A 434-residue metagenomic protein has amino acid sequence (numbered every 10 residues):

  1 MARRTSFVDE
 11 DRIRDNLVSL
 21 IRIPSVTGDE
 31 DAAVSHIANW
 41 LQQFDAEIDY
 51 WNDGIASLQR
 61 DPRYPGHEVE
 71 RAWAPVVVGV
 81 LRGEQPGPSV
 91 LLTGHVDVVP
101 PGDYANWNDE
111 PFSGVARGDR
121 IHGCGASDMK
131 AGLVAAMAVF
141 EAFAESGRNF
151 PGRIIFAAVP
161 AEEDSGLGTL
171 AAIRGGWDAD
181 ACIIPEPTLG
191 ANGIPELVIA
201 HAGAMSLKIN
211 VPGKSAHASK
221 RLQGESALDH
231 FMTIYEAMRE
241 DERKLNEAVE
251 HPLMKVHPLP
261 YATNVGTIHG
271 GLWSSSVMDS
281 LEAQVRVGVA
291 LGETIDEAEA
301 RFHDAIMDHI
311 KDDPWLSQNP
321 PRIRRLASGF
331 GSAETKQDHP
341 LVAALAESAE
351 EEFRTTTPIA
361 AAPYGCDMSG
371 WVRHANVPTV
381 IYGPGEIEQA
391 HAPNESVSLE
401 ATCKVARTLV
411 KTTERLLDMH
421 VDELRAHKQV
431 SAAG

Functional and structural regions predicted by a protein language model:
M1-D11, R71, T188, N192 (+2 more regions): Metal-dependent amide/peptide-bond hydrolase catalytic core, centered on the "pita-bread" metallohydrolase fold
A2-I121, E145, F150, N376 (+1 more regions): Acidic/His- and Gly-rich active-site-bordering loop/insert found across diverse amide/peptide-bond hydrolases
T93-G94, A157-A158, I183-E186, N210-P212 (+1 more regions): Short beta-strand segments
D119-V134, H217: Glycine/serine-rich anion-binding loops at beta->alpha junctions that coordinate negatively charged ligand groups
S127-A200, L417, L424: Acidic/histidine-rich catalytic neighborhood of metal-dependent amide-processing enzymes
